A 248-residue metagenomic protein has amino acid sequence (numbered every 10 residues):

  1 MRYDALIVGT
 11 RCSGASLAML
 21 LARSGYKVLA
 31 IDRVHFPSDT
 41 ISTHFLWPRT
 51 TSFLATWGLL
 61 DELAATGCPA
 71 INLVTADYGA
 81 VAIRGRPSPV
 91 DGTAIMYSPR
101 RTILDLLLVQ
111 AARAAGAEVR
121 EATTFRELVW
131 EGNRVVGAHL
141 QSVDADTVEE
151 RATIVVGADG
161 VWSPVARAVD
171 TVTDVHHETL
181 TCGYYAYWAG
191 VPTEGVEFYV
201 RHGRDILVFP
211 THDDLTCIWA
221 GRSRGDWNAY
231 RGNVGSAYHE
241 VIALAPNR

Functional and structural regions predicted by a protein language model:
M1, S52, A70, T75-A168 (+1 more regions): Conserved N-terminal helical subregion
M1-S13: Beta1/beta-strand and adjacent pyrophosphate-binding region of the FAD-binding site in flavoprotein oxidoreductases
L6-V8, M19-S42: Glycine-rich FAD pyrophosphate-binding loop
S13, F36, W162: Conserved Rossmann-like nucleotide-cofactor binding loop
I41-Y78: N-terminal FAD cofactor-binding segment of flavoenzymes
S52, V161-V196, R224, Y238-R248: Central beta-strand plus flanking loop segment that forms part of the substrate or channel wall within the catalytic
V135, Y184, T193-R204, F209: Rossmann-like NAD(P)H-binding beta-loop-alpha module
R201-R248: Conserved FAD/dinucleotide-binding core of flavoprotein oxidoreductases
